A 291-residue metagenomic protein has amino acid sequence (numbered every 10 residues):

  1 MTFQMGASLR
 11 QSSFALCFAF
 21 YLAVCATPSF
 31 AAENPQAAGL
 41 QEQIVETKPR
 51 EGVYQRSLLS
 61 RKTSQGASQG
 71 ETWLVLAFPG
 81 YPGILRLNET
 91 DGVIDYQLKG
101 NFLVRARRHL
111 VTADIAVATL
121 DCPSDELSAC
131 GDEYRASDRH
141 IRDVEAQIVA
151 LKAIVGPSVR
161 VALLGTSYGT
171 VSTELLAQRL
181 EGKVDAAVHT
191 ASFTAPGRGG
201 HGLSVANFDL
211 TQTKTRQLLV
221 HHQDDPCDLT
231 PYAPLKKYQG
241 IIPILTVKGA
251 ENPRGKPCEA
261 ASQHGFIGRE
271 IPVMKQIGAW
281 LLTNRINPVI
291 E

Functional and structural regions predicted by a protein language model:
S13-C25: Bacterial N-terminal signal peptides
A32-G70: N-terminal cap/lid segment of alpha/beta-hydrolase-fold proteins
S68-H109: Short, surface-exposed "cap/lid" segments of acyl-processing enzymes
F102, A129-V155: Alpha/beta-hydrolase active-site loop
F102, R107-L127: Conserved alpha/beta-hydrolase
V149-I154, S158-Q212: Primarily recognizes the serine-hydrolase "nucleophile elbow" in alpha/beta-hydrolase and SGNH/GDSL folds
A186, A191-G249: The feature captures the conserved acid-bearing segment of alpha/beta-hydrolase catalytic domains
I242-E291: C-terminal catalytic histidine-bearing segment of alpha/beta-hydrolase fold enzymes
